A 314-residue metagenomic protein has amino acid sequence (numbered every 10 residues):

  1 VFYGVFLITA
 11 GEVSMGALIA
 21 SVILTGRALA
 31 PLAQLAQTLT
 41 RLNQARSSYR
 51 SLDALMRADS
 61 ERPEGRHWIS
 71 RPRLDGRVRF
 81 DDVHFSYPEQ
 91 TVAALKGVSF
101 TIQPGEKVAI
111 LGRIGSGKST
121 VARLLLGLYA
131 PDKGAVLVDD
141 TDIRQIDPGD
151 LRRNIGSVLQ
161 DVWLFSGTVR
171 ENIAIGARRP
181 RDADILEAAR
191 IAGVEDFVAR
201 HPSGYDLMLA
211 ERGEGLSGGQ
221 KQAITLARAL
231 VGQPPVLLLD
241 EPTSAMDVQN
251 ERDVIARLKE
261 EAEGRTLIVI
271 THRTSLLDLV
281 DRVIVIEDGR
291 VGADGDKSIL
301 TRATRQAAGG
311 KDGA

Functional and structural regions predicted by a protein language model:
V1, R41-Q44, A54, A58-E61 (+1 more regions): An intracellular "coupling" helix at the cytosolic face of ABC transporter transmembrane type-1 domains
V1-V22: A hydrophobic transmembrane-helix motif
F2-F6, R50, E241: Transmembrane alpha-helix boundary and packing residues in multipass membrane permease domains and related
V22, L29, R152: Conserved catalytic core of two-component sensor histidine kinases
A28-L55: Cytosolic ends of transmembrane helices, especially the final helix of ABC transmembrane type-1 domains
E61-R73: Pre-NBD coupling/linker segments of ABC/ABC-like ATPases
R71-A314: ABC-type nucleotide-binding domain
